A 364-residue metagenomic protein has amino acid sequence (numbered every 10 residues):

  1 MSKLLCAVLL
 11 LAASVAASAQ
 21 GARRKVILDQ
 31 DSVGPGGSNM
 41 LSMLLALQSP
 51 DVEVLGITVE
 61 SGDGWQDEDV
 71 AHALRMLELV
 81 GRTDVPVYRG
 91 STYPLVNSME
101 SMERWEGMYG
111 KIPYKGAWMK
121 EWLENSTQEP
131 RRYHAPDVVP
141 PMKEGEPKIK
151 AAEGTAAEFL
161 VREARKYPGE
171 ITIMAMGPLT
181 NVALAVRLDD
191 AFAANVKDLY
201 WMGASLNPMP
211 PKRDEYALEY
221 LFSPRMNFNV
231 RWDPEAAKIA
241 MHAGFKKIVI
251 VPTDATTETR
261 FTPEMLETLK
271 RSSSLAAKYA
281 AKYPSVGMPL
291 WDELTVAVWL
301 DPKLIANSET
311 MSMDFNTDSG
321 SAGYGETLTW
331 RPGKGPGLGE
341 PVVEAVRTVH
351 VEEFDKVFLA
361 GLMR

Functional and structural regions predicted by a protein language model:
M1-C6: Bacterial N-terminal signal peptides that target proteins for export
L9-S18: Hydrophobic h-region of N-terminal signal peptides that target proteins for export in Gram-negative bacteria
G21-T83, E100, K120, N125-V249 (+1 more regions): Active-site histidine-anchored catalytic micro-motif
A22-R24, L41-V54, L221-F222, F228-R364: Conformational coupling and interaction surfaces
P86-P94: A short, structured active-site edge motif that brings together acidic residues
Y93-N97, T256-E258: A short acidic, often aromatic-flanked loop/helix-cap motif at beta-alpha or helix-coil junctions that lines enzyme
E100-G107, Y283: Extended, histidine- and acidic-residue-enriched regions that form the cofactor-binding/catalytic faces
R104-E124: A charged helix-plus-loop insertion that forms the helical arch/lid used to bind and gate nucleic-acid substrates
